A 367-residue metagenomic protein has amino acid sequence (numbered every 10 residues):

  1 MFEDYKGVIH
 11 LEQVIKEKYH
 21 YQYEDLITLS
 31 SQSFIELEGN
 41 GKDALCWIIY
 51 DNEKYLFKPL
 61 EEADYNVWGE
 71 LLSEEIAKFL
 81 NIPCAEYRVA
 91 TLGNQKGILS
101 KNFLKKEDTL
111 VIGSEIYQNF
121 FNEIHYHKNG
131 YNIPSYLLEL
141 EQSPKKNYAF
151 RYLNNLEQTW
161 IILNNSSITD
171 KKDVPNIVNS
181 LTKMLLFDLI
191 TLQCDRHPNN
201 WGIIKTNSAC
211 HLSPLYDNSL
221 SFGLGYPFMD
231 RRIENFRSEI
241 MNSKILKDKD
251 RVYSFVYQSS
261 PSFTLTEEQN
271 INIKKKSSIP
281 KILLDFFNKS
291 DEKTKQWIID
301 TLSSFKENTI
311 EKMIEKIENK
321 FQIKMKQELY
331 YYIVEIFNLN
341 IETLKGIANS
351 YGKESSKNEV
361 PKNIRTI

Functional and structural regions predicted by a protein language model:
M1-Y5: Intrinsically disordered, low-complexity segments enriched in small residues
I9-S143: Conserved ATP-binding subdomain of kinase catalytic cores across diverse folds
Y65, R151-F228: Conserved kinase catalytic-core segment
E75, K183-T191, E335-E342: Short, hydrophobic/amphipathic alpha-helical patches that form generic packing surfaces within helical domains
N81-I82, D195, T343-A348: Short helix-capping/linker segments at secondary-structure and domain boundaries
Y87-G93, H197-T206, S356: Short alpha-helical "patches" and their helix-cap loops
L104-L185, S277, N308, K316-E318: ATP-dependent phospho-/nucleotidyl transfer catalytic cores
I204-I367: C-terminal catalytic region of ATP-dependent kinase domains
